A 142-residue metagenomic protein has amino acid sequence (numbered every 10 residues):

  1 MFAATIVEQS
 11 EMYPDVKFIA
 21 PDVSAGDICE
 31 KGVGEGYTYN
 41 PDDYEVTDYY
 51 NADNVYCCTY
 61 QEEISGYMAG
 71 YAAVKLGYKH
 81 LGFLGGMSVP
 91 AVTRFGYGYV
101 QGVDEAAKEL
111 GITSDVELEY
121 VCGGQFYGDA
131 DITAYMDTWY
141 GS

Functional and structural regions predicted by a protein language model:
M1-S142: A residue-level marker of the well-folded mature domains of exported/periplasmic proteins
